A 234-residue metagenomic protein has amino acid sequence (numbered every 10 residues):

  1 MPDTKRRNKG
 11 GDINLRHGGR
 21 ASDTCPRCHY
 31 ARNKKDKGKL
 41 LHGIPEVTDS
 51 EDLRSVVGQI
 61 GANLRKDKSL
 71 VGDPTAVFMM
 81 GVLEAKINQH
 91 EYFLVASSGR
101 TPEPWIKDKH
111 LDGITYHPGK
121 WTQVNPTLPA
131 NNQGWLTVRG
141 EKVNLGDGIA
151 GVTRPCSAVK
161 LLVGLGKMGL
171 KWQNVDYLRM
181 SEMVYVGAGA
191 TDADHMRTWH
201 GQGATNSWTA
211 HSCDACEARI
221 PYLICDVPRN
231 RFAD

Functional and structural regions predicted by a protein language model:
M1-D234: Catalytic cores of nucleic-acid editing and processing enzymes, centered on the cytidine/adenosine deaminase
